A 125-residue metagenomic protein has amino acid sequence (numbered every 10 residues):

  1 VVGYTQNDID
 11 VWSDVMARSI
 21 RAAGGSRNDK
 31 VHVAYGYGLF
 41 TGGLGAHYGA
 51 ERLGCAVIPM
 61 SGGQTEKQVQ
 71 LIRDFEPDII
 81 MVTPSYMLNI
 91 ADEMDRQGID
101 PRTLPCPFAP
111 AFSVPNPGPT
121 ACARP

Functional and structural regions predicted by a protein language model:
V1, V31, I80: Conserved S/T- and glycine-rich ATP-binding loop of Class I adenylate-forming
V1-V11: Conserved AMP-binding A3 loop
T5, G36, P115-N116: Short beta->alpha junction loops/turns
D8-I9, Y35, A56-M60: Short, flexible loop segments at the rims of nucleotide/cofactor-binding pockets, characterized by
I9-A23, L39, I90-R96: Short, composition-biased local secondary-structure segments
S13-K30, T65-P77: Conserved ATP-dependent adenylate/AMP-binding module captured primarily in the ANL superfamily
M16-G49, L53-C55: Conserved AMP-binding loop of ANL adenylate-forming enzymes
G43-P125: Conserved adenylate-forming
